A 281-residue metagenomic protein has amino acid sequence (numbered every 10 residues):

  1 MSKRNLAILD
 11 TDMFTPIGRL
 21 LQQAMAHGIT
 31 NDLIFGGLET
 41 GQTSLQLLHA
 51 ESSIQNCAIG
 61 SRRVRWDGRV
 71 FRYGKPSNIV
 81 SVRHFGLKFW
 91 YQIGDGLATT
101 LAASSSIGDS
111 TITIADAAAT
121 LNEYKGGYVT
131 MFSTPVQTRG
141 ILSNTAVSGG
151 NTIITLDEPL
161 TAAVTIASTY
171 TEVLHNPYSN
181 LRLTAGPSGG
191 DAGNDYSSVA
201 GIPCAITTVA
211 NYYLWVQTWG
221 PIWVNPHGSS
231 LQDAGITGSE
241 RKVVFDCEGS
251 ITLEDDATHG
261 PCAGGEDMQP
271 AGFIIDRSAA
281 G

Functional and structural regions predicted by a protein language model:
S2-T111, T120-L121, Q137-G281: Extracellular receptor-binding modules and their adjoining Ser/Thr/Gly/Asp/Asn-rich linkers
T113-A117, N122-E123, G127: N-terminal non-globular segments
G126-F132, E172, V243: Short conserved beta-strand and strand-loop elements enriched in small hydrophobics with frequent Asp/Gly
